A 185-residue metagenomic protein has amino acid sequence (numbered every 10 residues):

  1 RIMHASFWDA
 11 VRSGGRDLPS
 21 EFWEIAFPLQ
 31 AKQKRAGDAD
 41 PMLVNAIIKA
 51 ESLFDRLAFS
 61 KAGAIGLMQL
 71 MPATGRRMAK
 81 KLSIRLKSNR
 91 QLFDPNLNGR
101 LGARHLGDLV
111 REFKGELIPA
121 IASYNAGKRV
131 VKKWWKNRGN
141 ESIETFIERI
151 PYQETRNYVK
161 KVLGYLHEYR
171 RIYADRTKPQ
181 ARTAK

Functional and structural regions predicted by a protein language model:
R1-K185: Catalytic glycan-binding domains that act on GlcNAc-containing polysaccharides
